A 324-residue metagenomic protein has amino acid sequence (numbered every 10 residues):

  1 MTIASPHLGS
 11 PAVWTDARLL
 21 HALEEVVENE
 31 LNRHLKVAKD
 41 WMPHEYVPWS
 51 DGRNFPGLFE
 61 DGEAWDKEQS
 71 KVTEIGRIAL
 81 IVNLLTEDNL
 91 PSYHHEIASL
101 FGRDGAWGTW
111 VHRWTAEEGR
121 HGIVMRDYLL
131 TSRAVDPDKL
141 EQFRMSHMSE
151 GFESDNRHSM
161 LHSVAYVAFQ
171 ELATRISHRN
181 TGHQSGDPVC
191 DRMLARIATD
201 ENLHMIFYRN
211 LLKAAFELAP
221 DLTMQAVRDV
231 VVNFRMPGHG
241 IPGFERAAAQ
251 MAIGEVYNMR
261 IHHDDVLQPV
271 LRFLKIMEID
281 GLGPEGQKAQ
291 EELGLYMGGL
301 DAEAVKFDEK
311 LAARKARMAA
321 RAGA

Functional and structural regions predicted by a protein language model:
T2-A324: Non-heme di-metal
